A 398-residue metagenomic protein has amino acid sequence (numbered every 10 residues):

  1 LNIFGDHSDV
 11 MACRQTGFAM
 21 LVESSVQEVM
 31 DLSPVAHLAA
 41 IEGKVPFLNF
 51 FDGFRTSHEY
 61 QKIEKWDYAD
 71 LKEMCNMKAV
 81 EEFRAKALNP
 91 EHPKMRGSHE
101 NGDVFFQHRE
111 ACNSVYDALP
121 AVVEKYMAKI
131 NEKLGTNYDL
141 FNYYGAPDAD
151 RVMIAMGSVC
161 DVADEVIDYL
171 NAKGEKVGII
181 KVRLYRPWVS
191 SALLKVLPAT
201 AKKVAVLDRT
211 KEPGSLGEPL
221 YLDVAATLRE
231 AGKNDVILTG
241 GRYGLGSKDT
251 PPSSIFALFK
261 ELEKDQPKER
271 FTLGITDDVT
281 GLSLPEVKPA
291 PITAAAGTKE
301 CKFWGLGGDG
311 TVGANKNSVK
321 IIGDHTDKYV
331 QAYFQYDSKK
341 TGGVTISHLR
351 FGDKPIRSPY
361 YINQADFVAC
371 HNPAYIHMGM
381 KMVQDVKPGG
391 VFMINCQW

Functional and structural regions predicted by a protein language model:
N2-G53, M77, A226, E230-G244: Conserved thiamine diphosphate
I3-F18, L193-E212, Q331-N372: A structural-propensity feature for long, helix-poor, extended segments
F47-N142: Conformationally flexible catalytic loops at phosphate/diphosphate-handling active centers
F54-P90, K195-G232: Terminal amphipathic helices with adjacent charged low-complexity linkers/tails
A128-R151, D164, L284-T298: Glycine-/acidic-rich phosphate or pyrophosphate-binding loops and their flanking alpha/beta elements
P147-D148, V152-R183, K299-V368: Anionic-ligand anchoring segments at beta-strand to alpha-helix junctions in alpha/beta enzyme folds, i.e., glycine
K203-T293: Peripheral docking tails and interdomain loops at the edges of cofactor- or intermediate-handling domains
V383-W398: ADP-ribose/adenylate-binding Rossmann-like module
